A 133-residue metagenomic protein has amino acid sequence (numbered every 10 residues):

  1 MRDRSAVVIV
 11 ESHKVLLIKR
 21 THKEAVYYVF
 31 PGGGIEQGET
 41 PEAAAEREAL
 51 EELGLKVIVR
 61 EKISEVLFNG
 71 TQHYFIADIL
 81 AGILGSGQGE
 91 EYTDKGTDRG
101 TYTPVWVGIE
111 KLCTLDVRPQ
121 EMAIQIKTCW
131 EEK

Functional and structural regions predicted by a protein language model:
M1-V15, Q37: Conserved N-terminal beta-strand and adjoining loop/helix that marks the start of the Nudix/MutT-like hydrolase domain
I9-V10, L17, A77, W106: Conserved hydrophobic "DFG−1" position in protein kinase catalytic cores
K23-V26: A conserved beta-turn-beta hairpin within the catalytic core of GNAT-like acetyltransferases that forms part
V29-F30: A short gly/proline-enriched turn/hairpin at secondary-structure junctions
I35-I58, V66-R118: Unchanged
C113-K133: Charged phosphate-binding loop/patch that engages nucleotide di/tri-phosphates or the phosphate backbone of nucleic
